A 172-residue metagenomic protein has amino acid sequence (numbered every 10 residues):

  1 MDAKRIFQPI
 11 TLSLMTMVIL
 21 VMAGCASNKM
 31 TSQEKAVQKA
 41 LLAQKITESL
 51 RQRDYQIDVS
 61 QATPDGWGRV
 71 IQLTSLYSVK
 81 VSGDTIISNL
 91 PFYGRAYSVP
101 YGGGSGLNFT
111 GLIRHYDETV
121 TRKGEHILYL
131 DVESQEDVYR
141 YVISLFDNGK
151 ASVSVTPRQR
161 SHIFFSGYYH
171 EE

Functional and structural regions predicted by a protein language model:
D2-M15: Bacterial N-terminal signal peptides that target proteins for export
V21-G24: C-terminal motif of bacterial Sec signal peptides marking the signal peptidase cleavage site
A26-K29: Bacterial signal peptide processing site
S32, A36-A96: N-terminal secretory signal peptides
G68-R69, Y97-G102, H162-G167: A short, polar/proline- and glycine-enriched secondary-structure boundary/capping micro-motif
V79-E125: Mature extracytoplasmic domains of secretory-pathway proteins
G111-E172: Helix-rich interaction surfaces within compact, conserved domain-sized segments that mediate assembly or partner
